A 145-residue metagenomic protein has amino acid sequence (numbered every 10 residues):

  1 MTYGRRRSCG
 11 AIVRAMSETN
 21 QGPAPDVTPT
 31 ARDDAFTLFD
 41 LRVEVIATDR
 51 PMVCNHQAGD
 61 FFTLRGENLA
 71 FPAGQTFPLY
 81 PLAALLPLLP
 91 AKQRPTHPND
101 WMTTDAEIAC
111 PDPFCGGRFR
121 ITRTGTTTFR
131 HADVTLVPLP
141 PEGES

Functional and structural regions predicted by a protein language model:
M1-R6: Extreme N-terminal basic, low-complexity initiation segments that serve as generic localization/processing leaders
I12, S17-R32, H131, P138-S145: Amphipathic/hydrophobic helical signal segments and adjacent flexible N-terminal regions that mediate secretion
T30-V43: Short, basic/aromatic beta-hairpin or loop at an interaction surface
I46-P51: Short alpha-helix capping/helix-loop boundary micro-motifs
D60-M102: Acidic, aromatic-enriched beta-alpha/helix-loop junctions
T96-G143: Short, compact, well-ordered microdomains
